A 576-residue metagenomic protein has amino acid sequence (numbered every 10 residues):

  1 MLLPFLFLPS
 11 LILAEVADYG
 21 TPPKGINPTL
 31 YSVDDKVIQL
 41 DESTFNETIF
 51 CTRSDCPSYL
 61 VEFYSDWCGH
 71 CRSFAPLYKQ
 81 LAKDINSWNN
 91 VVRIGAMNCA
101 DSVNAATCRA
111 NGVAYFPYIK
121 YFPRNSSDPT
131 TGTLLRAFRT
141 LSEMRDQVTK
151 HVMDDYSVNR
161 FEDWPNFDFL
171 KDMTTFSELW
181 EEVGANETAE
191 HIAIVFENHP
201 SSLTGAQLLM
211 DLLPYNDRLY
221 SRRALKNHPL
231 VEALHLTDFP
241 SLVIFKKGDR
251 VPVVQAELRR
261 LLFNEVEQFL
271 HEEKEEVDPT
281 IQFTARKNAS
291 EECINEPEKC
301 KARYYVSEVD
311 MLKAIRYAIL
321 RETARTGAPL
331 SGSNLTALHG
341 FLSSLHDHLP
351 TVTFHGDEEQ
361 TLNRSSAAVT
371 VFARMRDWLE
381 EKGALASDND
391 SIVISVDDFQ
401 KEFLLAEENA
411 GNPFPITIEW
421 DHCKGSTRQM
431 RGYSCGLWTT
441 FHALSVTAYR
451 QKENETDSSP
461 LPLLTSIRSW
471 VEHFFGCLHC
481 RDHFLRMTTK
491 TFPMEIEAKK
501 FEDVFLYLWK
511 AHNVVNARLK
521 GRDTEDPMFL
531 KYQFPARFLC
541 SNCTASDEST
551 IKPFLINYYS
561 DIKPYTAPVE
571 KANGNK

Functional and structural regions predicted by a protein language model:
M1-E15: Cleavable N-terminal signal peptides of Sec/SRP-targeted secreted and luminal proteins
I12-S58, W88, M97, R109 (+3 more regions): N-terminal leader/targeting and pre-domain segments
E15-L30, Y156-N454, F474, L508: Non-globular targeting/processing and membrane-anchoring segments
G25, T44-I85, T175-D211, P460 (+1 more regions): Local sequence-structure signature of Cys/Sec-based thiol-disulfide redox active-site neighborhoods
V37-E42, F63, A75, N86-A106 (+2 more regions): Thiol-based oxidoreductase modules, predominantly thioredoxin-like and allied folds used for disulfide exchange
I49-S54, G69-H70, F74, I85-N90 (+5 more regions): Short, low-complexity cationic-aromatic patches
Y59, Y78, A114-L134, E232-R260 (+4 more regions): A short, hydrophobic beta-strand/beta-hairpin element that forms part of a small beta-sheet core
A443-P564: Alpha-helical bundle/repeat cores within regulatory domains of eukaryotic proteins
